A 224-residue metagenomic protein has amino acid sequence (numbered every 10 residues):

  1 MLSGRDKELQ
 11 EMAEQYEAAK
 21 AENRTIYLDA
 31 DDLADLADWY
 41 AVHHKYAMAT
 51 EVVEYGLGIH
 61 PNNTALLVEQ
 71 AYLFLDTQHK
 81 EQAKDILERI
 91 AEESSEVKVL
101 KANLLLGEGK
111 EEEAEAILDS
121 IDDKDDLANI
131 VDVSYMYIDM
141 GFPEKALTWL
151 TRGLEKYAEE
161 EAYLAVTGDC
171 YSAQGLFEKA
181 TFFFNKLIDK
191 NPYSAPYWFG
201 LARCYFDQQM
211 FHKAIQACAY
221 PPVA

Functional and structural regions predicted by a protein language model:
D31, A65, E96-V99, A128 (+4 more regions): Start-of-helix register in tetratricopeptide repeats
V42, D76, G107, D139 (+2 more regions): Register position in tetratricopeptide repeats
G56, I86-I90, S120-I121, R152-G153 (+3 more regions): Canonical positions in the second alpha-helix
P61, E92-S95, K124-D126, Y157-A158 (+2 more regions): Short coil turns that delineate tetratricopeptide repeat
E69, L100-N103, D132, V166 (+1 more regions): Canonical tetratricopeptide repeat
